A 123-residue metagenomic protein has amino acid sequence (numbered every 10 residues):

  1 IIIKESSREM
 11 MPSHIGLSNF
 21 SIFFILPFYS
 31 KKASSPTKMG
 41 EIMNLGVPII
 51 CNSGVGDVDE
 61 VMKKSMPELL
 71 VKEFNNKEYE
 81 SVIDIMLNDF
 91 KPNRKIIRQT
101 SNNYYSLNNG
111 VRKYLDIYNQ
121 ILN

Functional and structural regions predicted by a protein language model:
I2, P27-K31, P67, R98-N102: Conserved short-loop catalytic and cofactor-binding motifs
I3-S6, K72: Short loop/edge segments at beta-strand edges and connector loops that shape dinucleotide/nucleotide cofactor-binding
E5-G16, S21-M43, C51-E60: Nucleotide-sugar-dependent
G16-N19, I83-K91: Short, surface-exposed amphipathic charged segments that create phosphate/polyanion-binding patches used for binding
C51, N119-N123: Generic C-terminal helix-cap and adjacent flexible tail
D59-D84: Change "using UDP/GDP/dTDP sugars" to "using nucleotide sugars
E73-E78, N88-Q120: A charged, aromatic-enriched C-terminal amphipathic alpha-helix characteristic of glycosyltransferases across folds
